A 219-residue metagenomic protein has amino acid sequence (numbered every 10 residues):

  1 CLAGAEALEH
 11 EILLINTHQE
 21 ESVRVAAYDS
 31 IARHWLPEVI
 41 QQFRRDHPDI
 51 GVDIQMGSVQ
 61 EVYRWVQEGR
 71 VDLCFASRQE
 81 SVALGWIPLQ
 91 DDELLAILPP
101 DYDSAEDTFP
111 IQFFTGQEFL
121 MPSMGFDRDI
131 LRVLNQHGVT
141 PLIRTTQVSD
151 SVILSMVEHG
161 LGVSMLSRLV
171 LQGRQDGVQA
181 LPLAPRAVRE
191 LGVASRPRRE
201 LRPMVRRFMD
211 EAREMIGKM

Functional and structural regions predicted by a protein language model:
C1-L14: Alpha-helical "hinge/linker" immediately C-terminal to small N-terminal DNA-binding modules
N16-T17, A83-F119: Flexible hinge/capping segments at coil-to-helix
E20-V82, T140, T146-Q147: Central regulatory/effector-binding core of bacterial HTH transcription factors
S22-A26, C74, I97, L120 (+2 more regions): Short, well-ordered beta-strand segments
I31, W35, R128, L181-M219: A late-sequence structural motif
S58-Y63, Q67-V71, S77, G125-L181: Hydrophobic hinge/microswitch elements
V82-D92, E106, S151-E200: Beta-alpha-beta core module
S104, Q117-G138, L201-M209, M219: Secondary-structure junction motif
